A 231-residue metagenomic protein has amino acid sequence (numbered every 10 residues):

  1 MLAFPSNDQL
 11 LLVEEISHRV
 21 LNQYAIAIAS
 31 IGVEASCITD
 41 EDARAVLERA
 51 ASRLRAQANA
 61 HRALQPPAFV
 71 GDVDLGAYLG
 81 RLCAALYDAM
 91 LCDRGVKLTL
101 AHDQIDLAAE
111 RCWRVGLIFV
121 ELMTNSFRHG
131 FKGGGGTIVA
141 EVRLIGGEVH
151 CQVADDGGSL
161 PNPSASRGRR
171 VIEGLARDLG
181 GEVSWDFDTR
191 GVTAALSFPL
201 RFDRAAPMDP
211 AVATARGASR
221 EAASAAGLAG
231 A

Functional and structural regions predicted by a protein language model:
M1-I16, A206-A231: PAS-family sensory modules
L2-S17, G71, M90-M123, F127-T137: Conserved short strand/loop->alpha-helix "switch" segment adjacent to the catalytic nucleotide/phosphoryl-transfer site
L11-A25, A29, V33: Conserved phosphoacceptor histidine of two-component systems
I26-S30, A43-K97: Conserved DHp (HisKA) dimerization/phosphotransfer helix of two-component histidine kinases, i.e., the long coiled-coil
G135-G147: Short beta-strand/loop element within the Bergerat-fold HATPase_c
Q152, G191-F202: Short C-terminal beta-strand
D155: Acidic ATP/Mg2+-coordinating residue in the GHKL
P161-R190, R216, R220-E221, A226-G230: ATP phosphate-binding glycine-rich loop and adjacent ATP-lid/helix-beta elements within ATP-binding kinase/ATPase
